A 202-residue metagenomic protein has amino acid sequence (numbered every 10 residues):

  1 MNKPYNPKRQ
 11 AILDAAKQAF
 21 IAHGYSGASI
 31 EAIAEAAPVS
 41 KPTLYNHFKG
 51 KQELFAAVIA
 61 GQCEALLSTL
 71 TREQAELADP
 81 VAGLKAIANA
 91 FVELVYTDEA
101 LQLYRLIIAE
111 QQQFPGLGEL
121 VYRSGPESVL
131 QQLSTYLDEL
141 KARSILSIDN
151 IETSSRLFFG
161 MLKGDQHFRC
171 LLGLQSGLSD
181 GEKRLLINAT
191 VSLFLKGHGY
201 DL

Functional and structural regions predicted by a protein language model:
M1-H23, G27-V39, N46-E53, A78: Basic, helix-initiating cap at the start of DNA-binding domains
N2, A90, Q131, T135-R143 (+2 more regions): C-terminal peripheral helix-coil segments that are non-catalytic and often amphipathic
I12, G50-A56, A65, L117 (+1 more regions): Short amphipathic alpha-helical segment with a characteristic S/N-K-E followed by hydrophobic residues
V58-I87, V95, E99, L133 (+1 more regions): Amphipathic alpha-helical linker/stalk segments
V81-T97, L101-A109, E152, R156 (+2 more regions): Amphipathic alpha-helical segments that line or abut small-molecule/effector binding pockets and mediate allosteric
A82, L106, G116-A142, L185: Amphipathic alpha-helical packing segments from all-alpha helical-bundle domains
V95-L120, H167-G173: Amphipathic alpha-helical segments used for helix-helix packing
